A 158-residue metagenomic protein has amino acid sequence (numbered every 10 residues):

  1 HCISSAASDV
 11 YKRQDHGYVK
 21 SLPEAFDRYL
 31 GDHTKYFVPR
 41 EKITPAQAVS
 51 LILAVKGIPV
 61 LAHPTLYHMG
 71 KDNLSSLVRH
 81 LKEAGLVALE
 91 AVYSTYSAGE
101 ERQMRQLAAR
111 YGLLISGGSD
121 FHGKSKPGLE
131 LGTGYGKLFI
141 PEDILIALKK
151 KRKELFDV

Functional and structural regions predicted by a protein language model:
H1-A7, Y11: Single conserved hydrophobic/aromatic residue that forms the stacking wall/gate of nucleotide- or nucleobase-binding
D9-L22, A48-V49: Catalytic pocket of metal/acid-base enzymes, prominently hydrolases
K20, V49-G57, L61, T65-V158: Charged catalytic cores and adjacent phosphate/nucleic-acid-binding surfaces used for phosphate/nucleic-acid chemistry
P23-D27: Extracytoplasmic/periplasmic substrate-binding proteins
R28-P39: Surface-exposed cleft-lining segments at the edges of enzyme active sites
P45: Anionic-ligand binding region
